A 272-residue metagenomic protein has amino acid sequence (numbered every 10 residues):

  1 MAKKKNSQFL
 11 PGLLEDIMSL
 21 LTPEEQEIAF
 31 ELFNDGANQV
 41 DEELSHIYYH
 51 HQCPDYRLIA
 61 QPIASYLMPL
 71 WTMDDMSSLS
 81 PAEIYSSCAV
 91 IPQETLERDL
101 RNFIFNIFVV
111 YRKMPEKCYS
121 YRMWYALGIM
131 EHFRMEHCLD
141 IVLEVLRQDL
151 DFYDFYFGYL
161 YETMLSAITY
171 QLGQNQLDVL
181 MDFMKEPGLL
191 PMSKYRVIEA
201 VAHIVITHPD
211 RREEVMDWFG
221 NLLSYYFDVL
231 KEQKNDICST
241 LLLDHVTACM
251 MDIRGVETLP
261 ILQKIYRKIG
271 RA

Functional and structural regions predicted by a protein language model:
A2-R112: N-terminal alpha-helical scaffold/docking segments in eukaryotic complex subunits
K3-K5, K113, K117, K185 (+4 more regions): Context-gated lysine
E15-D16, E31, H46-Q52, S77-E94 (+5 more regions): Structural detector for internal amphipathic alpha-helices that build alpha-solenoid repeat scaffolds
P23-F30, P54-P69, Q93-R112, M135-Q148 (+3 more regions): Amphipathic alpha-helical scaffolding segments comprising HEAT/armadillo-like alpha-solenoid repeats
L100-Y121, Y153-F157, Y226-L241: Acidic, Ser/Thr- and Gly/Pro-rich intrinsically disordered linkers and low-complexity segments that flank or connect
D182-M250: Extended, charged alpha-helical interaction scaffolds
A272: Conserved small/polar residues in nucleotide/adenosyl-binding loops
